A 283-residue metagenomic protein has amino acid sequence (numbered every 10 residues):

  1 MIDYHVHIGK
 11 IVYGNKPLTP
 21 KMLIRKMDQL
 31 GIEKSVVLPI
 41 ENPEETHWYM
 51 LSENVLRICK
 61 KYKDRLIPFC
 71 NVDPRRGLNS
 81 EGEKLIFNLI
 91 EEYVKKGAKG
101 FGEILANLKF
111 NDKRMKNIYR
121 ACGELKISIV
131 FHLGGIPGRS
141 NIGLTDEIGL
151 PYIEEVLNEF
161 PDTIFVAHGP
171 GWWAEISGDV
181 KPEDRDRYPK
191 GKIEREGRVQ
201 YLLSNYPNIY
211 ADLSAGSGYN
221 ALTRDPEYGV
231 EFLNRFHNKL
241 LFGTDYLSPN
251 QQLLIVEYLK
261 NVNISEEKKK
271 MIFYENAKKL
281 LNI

Functional and structural regions predicted by a protein language model:
I2-I8, V12, K16-L38, K96 (+2 more regions): Mid-to-C-terminal alpha-helical segments outside catalytic/metal-binding sites
H5, M27, V55, C59 (+7 more regions): Conserved, mostly hydrophobic/aromatic
H7-I11, I40-N42, N71-R75, I104-N107 (+4 more regions): Active-site beta-loop-alpha junctions enriched in small/polar residues
N15-M27, G77-Y93, R195: Short, acidic/polar
P20-I24, S52-C59, F87-I90, M115 (+6 more regions): Generic structural signal for well-ordered alpha-helices, preferentially at hydrophobic/aromatic core positions
E33-K34, T46-I148: Active-site gating/metal-coordination segments in enzymes
K60-R65, E159-T163, L203-N208, V262-E267: Short helix-capping segments at alpha-helix termini
G100, M115-L241: Catalytic pocket-lining loop regions of alpha/beta-barrel enzymes, especially the amidohydrolase/enolase/GH5 lineages
